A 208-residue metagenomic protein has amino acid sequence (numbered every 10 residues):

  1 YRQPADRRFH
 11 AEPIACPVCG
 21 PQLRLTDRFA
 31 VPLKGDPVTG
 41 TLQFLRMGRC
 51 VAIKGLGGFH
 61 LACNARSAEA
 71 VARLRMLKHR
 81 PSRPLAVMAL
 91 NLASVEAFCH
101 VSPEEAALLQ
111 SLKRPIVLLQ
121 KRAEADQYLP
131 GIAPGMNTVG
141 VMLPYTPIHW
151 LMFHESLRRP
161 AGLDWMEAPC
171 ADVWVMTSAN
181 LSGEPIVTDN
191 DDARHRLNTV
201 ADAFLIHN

Functional and structural regions predicted by a protein language model:
Y1-N208: Active-site-adjacent structural elements in enzyme catalytic cores
